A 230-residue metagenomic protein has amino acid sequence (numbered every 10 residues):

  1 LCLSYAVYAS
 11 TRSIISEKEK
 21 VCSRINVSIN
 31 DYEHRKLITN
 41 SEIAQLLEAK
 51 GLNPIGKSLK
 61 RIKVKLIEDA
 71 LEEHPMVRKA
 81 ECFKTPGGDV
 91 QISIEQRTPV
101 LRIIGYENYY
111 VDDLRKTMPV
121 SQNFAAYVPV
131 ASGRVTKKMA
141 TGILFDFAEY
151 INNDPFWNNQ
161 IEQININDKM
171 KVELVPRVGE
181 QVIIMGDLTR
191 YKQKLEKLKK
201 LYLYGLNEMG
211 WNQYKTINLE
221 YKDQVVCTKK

Functional and structural regions predicted by a protein language model:
C2-E48: Acidic, glycine-rich low-complexity/disordered segments
C22-R24, I62, P75, T85-D89 (+8 more regions): Extracytoplasmic
V27-D31, I94-T98, Q122, G133 (+4 more regions): Flexible glycine-/small-residue-rich
D31-E73, Q122-E149, G186, E196 (+1 more regions): Periplasmic/extracytosolic POTRA-like scaffold domains at the N-termini of outer-membrane and outer-envelope
L52, S93-D168: Extracytoplasmic segments of membrane-associated envelope/inner-membrane machinery
K65-V100, D113-K116: Membrane-embedded segments
R78-K79, D89, T98-L101, M118 (+5 more regions): Short beta-strands and strand-coil junctions in structured, solvent-facing domains, enriched
L188-K230: Extracytoplasmic/luminal low-complexity segments enriched in Pro/Gly and acidic/polar residues that act as flexible
